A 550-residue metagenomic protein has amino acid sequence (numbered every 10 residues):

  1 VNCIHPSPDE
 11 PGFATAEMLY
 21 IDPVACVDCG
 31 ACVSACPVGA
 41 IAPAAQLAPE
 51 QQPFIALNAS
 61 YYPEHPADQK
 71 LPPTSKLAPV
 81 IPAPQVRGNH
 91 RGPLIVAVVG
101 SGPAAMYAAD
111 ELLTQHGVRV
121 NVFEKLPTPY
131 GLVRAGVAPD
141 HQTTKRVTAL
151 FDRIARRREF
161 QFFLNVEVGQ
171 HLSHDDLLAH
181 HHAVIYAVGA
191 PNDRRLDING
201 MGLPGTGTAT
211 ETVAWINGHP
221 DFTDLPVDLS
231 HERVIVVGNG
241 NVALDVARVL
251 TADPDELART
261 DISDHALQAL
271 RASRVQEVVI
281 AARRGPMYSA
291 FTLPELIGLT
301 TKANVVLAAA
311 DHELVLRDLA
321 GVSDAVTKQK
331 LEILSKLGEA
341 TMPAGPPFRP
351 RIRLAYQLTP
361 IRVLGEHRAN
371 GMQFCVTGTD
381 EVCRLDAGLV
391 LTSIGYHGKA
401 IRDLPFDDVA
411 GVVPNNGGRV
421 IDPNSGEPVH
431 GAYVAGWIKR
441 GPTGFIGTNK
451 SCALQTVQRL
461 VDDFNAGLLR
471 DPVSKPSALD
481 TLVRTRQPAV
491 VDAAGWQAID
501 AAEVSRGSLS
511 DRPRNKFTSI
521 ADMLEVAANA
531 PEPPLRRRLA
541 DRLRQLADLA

Functional and structural regions predicted by a protein language model:
V1-I95, E111-R119, G136-D140, L172-D175 (+10 more regions): Rossmann-like nucleotide/phosphate-binding core characteristic of flavoprotein oxidoreductases
A56-V86, D193-A272, A410-P423: Glycine-rich dinucleotide-binding loop and its adjacent helix/turn
H90-R91, I95, E111, L150-T206 (+3 more regions): Feature captures the FAD/FMN-dependent oxidoreductase FAD-binding
L94-G117, A243-L250: N-terminal Rossmann-like FAD-binding beta1-loop-alpha1 element of flavoenzymes
R119, P129, T144-V147, I154 (+5 more regions): Dinucleotide-binding/catalytic capping subdomain of oxidoreductase cores
V133-R158: Conserved nucleotide-cofactor-binding alpha/beta core module
H182-A183, A187-R194, T210-V213, N239-N241 (+4 more regions): Glycine-/small-residue-rich beta->alpha transition segments that form the dinucleotide
